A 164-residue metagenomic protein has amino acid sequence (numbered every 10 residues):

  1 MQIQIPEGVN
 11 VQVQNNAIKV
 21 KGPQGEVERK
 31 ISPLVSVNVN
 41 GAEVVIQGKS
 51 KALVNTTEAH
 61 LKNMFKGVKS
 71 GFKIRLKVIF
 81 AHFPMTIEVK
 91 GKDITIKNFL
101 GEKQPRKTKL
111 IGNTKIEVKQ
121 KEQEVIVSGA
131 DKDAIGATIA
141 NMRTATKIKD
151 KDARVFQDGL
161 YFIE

Functional and structural regions predicted by a protein language model:
M1-E164: Ribosome-associated RNA-binding proteins
